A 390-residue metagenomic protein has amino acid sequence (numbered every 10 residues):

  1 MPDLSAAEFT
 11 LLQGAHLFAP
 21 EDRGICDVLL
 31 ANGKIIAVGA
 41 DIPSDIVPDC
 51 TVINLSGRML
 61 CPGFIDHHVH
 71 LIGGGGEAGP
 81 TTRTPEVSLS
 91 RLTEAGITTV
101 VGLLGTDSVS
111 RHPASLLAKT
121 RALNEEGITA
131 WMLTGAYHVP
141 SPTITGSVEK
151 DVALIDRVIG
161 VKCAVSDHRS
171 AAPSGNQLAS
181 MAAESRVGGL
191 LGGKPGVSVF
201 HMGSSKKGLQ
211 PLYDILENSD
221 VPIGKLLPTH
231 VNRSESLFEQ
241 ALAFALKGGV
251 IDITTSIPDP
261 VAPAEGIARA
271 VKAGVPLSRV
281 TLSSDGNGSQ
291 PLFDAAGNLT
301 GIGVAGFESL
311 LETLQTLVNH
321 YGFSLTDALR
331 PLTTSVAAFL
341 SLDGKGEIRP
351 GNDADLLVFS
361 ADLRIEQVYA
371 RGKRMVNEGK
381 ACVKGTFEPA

Functional and structural regions predicted by a protein language model:
M1-T10, L17-C61: Histidine-rich, glycine-flanked metal-binding segment
A15, V28, G33, G57 (+9 more regions): Divalent metal-coordination and catalytic microenvironments
I35, E347-A390: C-terminal cap of metal-dependent C-N hydrolases
D45, C50, L55-A118: Metal-associated gating/positioning segment near the N- to mid-region
V87-P140, I155-R169, L190-S205, G224-T229: Divalent metal-dependent hydrolysis catalytic cores, especially in the metallo-beta-lactamase
L92, T120-L123, A241-F244, A270 (+1 more regions): Generic structural signal for hydrophobic
E184-P291, L299-T300: Active-site core of metal-dependent hydrolases
A273-V358: His/Asp/Glu-enriched, well-ordered alpha-helical/loop segment that forms or immediately abuts the divalent-metal
